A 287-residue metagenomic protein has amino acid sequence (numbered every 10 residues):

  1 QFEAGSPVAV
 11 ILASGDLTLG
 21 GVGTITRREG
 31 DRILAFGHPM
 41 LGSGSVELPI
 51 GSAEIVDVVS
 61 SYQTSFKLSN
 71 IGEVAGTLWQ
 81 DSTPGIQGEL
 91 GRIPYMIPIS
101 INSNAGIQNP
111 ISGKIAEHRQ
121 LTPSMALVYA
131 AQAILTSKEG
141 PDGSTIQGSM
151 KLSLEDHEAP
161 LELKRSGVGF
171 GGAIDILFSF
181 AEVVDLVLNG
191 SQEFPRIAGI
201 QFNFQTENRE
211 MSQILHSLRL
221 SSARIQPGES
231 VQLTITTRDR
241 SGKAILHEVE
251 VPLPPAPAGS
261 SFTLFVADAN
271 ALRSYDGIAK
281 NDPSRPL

Functional and structural regions predicted by a protein language model:
Q1-L287: Terminal presequence/propeptide segments associated with secretion/organelle targeting and zymogen/polyprotein
